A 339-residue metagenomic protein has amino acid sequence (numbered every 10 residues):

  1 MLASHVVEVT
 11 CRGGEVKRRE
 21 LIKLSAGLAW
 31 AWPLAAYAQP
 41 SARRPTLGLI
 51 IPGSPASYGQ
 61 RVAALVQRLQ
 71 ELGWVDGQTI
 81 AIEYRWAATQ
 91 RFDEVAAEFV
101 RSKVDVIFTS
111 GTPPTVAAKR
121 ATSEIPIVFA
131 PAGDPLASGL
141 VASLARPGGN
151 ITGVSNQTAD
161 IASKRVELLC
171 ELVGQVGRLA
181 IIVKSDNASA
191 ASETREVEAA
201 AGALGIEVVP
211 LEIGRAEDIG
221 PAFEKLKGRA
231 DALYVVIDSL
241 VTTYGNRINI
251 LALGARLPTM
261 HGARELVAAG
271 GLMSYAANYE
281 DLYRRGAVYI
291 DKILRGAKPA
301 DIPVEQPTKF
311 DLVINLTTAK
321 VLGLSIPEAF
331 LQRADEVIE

Functional and structural regions predicted by a protein language model:
M1-E339: Short hydrophobic alpha-helices and adjacent helix-cap/hinge residues
